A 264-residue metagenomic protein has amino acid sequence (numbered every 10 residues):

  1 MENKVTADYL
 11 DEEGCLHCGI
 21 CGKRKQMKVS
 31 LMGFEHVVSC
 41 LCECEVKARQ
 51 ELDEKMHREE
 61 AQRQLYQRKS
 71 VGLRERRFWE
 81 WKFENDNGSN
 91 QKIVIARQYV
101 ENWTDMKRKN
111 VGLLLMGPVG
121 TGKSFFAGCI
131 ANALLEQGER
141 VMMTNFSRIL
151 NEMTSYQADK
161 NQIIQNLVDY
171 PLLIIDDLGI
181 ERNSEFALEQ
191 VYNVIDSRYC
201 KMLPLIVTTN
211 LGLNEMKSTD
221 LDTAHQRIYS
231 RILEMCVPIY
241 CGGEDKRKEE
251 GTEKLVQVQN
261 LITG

Functional and structural regions predicted by a protein language model:
M1-N90, G251-G264: A short, basic N-terminal segment
G22-K25, I93, K107, C241 (+2 more regions): Metal- and O2-centered redox machinery and metal/ROS homeostasis
G72-L73, R77-W79, N85-L113: Pre-Walker A (pre-P-loop) alpha-helix and adjacent loop at the N terminus of AAA/AAA+ ATPase modules, a conserved
I93-V100, N132-L172, R182-E189: Short glycine-rich substrate-engagement loop in P-loop NTPases that contacts/grips substrate
R108-A127: Walker A/P-loop nucleotide-binding motif
N110-L114, R140-V141, L172, P204: Residue-level preference for the first positions of well-ordered beta-strands
L150-M153, E181-G264: Replace "adjacent to P-loop NTPase cores in ATP/GTP-dependent enzymes" with "adjacent to NTP-binding cores
D177-L178: Walker B catalytic acidic pair
